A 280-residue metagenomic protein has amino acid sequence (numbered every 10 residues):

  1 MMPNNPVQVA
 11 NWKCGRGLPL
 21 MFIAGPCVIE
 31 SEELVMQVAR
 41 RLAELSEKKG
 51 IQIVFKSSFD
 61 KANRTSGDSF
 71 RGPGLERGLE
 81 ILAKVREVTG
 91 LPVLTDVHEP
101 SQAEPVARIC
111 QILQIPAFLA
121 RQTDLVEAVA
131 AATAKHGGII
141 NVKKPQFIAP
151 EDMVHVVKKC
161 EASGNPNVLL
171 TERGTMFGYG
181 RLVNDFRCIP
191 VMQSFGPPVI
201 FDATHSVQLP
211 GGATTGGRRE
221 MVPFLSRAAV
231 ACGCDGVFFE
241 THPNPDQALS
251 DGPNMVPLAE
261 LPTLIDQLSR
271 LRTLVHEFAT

Functional and structural regions predicted by a protein language model:
M1-F22, E80, V275-T280: N-terminal amphipathic alpha-helix/helix-capping segment at the start of soluble metabolic enzymes
P19-I23, G50-K56, P92-L94, Q111-I112 (+4 more regions): Structural preference for beta-strand elements that scaffold enzyme active sites
F22, P26-V35, I53-L75, H242-G252: Glycine-rich, proline-tolerant flexible connector loops at the mouths of alpha/beta enzymes
V28-E44, P73-E80, G216-F224: Glycine-rich anion/phosphate-binding loops
L42-K49, F70-L94, V129-I139, I189-F201 (+3 more regions): Alpha-helix-loop-beta-strand connector modules within alpha/beta enzyme cores
D68-E76, I112-L119, Y179-F186, S206-V230 (+2 more regions): Active-site-adjacent loop and "lid" segments of alpha/beta metabolic enzymes
P73-G74, V88-Q102, Q111-L125, G138-P150 (+1 more regions): Catalytic beta/alpha-barrel core
A132-T241: Catalytic alpha/beta core domains of metabolic enzymes, predominantly
